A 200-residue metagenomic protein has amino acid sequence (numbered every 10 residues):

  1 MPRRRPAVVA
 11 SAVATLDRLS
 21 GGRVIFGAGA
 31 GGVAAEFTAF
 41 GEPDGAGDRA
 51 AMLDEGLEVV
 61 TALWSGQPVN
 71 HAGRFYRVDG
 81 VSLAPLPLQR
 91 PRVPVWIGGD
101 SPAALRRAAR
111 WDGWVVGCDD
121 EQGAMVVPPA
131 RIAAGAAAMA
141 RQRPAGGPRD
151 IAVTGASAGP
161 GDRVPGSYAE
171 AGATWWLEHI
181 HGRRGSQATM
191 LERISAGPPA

Functional and structural regions predicted by a protein language model:
M1-A200: Active-site-adjacent structural elements that line small-molecule/cofactor binding pockets in enzymes
